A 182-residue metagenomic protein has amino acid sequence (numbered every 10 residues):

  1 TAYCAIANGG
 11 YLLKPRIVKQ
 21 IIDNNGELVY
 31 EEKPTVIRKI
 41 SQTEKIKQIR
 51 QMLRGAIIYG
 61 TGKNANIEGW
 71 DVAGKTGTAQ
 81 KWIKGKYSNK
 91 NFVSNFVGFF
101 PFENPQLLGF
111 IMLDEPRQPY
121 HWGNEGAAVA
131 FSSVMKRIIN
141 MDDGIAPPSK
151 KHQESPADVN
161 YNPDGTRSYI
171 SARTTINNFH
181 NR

Functional and structural regions predicted by a protein language model:
T1-I37, E44, R50-D143: Active-site beta-strand/loop architecture of penicillin-binding DD-peptidases
I17, I49, A172-I176: Generic structural signal of hydrophobic/aromatic residues within well-ordered alpha-helices of folded domains
G26-P34, E125-R182: Short, gly/Ser/Thr-rich active-site loops of penicillin-recognizing serine hydrolases
